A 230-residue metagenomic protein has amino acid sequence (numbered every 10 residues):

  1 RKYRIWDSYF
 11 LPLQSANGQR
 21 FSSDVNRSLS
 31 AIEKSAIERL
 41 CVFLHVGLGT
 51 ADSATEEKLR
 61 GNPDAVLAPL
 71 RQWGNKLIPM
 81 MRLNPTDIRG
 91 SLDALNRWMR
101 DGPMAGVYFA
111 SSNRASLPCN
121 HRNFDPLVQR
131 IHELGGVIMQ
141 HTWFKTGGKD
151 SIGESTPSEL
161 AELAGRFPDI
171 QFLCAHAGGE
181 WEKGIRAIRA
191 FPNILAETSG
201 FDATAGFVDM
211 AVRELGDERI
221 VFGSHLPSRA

Functional and structural regions predicted by a protein language model:
R1-G61: An N-terminally biased module of ancient metal coordination in phosphate/nucleic-acid-related enzymes
R1-K2, W6, A36, W73-N75 (+4 more regions): Residue-level preference for short coil/turn positions at secondary-structure junctions
I5-S8, C41-L44, M80-R82, Y108 (+3 more regions): Active-site neighborhood of phospho(di)ester-bond hydrolases with catalytic His/Asp-centered motifs
L13-S15, G47-T50, P85-R89, S112-A115 (+4 more regions): Active-site environment of divalent metal-dependent phosphoester hydrolases
S23-S30, G61-L67, S91-D93, P157-L160 (+2 more regions): Alpha-helical scaffolding within the catalytic cores of extracellular/periplasmic polymer-degrading hydrolases
I32-E33, L70-G74, M99, A164-G165 (+2 more regions): N-terminal cationic-hydrophobic initiation segments that often serve targeting/anchoring roles
R39, A54-T146: Active-site gating/metal-coordination segments in enzymes
A105-G106, S116-V221: Catalytic pocket-lining loop regions of alpha/beta-barrel enzymes, especially the amidohydrolase/enolase/GH5 lineages
